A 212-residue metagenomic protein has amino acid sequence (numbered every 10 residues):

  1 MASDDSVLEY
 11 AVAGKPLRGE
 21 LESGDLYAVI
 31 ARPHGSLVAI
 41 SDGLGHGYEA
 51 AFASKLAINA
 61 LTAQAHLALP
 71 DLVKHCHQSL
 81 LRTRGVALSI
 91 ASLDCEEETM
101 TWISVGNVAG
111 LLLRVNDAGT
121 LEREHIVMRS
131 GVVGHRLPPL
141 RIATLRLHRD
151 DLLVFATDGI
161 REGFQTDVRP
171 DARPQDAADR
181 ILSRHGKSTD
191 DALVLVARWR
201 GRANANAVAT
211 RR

Functional and structural regions predicted by a protein language model:
M1-V38, L44-A50, L61-R212: Conserved subregion of the PPM/PP2C metallophosphatase catalytic domain
S54-K55: Short Gly/aromatic-enriched secondary-structure transition segments
